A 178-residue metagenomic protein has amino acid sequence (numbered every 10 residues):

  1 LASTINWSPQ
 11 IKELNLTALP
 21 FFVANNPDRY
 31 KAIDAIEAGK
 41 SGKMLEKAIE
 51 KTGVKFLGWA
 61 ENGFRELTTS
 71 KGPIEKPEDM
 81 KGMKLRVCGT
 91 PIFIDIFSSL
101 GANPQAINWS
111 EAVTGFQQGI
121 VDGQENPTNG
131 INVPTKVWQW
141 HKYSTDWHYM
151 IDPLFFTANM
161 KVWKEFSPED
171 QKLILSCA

Functional and structural regions predicted by a protein language model:
L1-K31, K43-A178: N-terminal secretory/targeting leader peptides
E37-G42: Core domains of carbohydrate- and sulfate-ester-processing enzymes
